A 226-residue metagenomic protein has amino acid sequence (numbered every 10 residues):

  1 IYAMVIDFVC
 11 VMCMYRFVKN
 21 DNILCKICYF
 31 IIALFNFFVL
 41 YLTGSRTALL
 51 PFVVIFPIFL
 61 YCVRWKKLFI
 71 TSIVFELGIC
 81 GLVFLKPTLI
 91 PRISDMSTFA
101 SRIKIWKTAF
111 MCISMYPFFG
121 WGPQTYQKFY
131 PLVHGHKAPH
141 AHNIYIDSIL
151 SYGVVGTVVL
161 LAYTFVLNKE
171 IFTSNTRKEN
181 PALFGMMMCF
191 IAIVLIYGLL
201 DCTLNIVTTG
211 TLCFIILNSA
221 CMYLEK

Functional and structural regions predicted by a protein language model:
I1-I6, G44-T47, I149-G153, L204-L212: Membrane-interface micro-motifs in multi-pass membrane enzymes
I1-V63, A162, V166, E170 (+1 more regions): Alpha-helical transmembrane segments of multi-pass inner-membrane proteins
V11, F184-K226: Transmembrane alpha-helices of multi-pass inner-membrane enzymes
C25-C28, T47-L49, K66-S72, N205-G210: Short, aromatic-rich membrane-interface segments at the entry and exit of alpha-helical transmembrane domains
C25-Y29, K178-M188: Membrane-interfacial loop-to-transmembrane alpha-helix junctions, especially the N-terminal start
F38, L42-T43, L60-T98, K107-M115 (+1 more regions): A membrane-periplasm/extracellular boundary helix in multi-pass inner-membrane enzymes that assemble envelope glycans
L89-K107, M111-M115, F119-Y152: Long extracytoplasmic/lumenal interhelical loops at the membrane interface of multi-pass membrane proteins
G153-F165: Hydrophobic alpha-helical transmembrane segments
